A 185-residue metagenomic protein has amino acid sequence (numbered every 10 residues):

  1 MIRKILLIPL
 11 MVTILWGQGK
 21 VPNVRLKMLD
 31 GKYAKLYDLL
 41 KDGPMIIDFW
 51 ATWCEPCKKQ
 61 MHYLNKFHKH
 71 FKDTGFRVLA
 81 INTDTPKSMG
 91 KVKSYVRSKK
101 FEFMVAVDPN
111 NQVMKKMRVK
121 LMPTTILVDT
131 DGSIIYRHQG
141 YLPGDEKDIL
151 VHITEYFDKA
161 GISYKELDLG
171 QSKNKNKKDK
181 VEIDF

Functional and structural regions predicted by a protein language model:
K4-T13: Sec-dependent N-terminal signal peptides
L15-G19: Boundary at the C-terminal end of the N-terminal hydrophobic targeting segment
V24-P44: A short beta-strand-turn-helix
G43-M45, F49-W53, L121: Short pre-active-site segment immediately N-terminal to redox-active cysteine/selenocysteine motifs in thiol-based
K58-K99, P109-K115, V151: Structural microenvironment flanking redox-active thiols in thiol-disulfide oxidoreductases
Y95-D131: Short, internal strand/loop/helix patches that form the active-site neighborhood or redox-interaction surface
T130-F185: Thiol-/selenol-based redox modules, centered on thioredoxin-like and closely related oxidoreductase domains
